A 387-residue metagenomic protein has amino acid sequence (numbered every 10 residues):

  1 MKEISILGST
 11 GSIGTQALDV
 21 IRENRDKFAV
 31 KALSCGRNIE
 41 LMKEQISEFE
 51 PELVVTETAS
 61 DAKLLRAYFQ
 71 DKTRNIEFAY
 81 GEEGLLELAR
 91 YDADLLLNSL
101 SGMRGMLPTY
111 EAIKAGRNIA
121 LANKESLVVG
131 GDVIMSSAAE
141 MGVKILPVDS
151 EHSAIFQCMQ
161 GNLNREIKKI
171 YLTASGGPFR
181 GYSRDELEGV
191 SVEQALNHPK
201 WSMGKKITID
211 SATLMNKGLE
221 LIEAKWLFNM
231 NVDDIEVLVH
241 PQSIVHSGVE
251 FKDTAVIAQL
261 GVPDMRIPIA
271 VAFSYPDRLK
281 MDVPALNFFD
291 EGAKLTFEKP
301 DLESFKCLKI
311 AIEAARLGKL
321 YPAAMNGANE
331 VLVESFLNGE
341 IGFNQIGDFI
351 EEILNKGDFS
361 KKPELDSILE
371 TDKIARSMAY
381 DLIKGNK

Functional and structural regions predicted by a protein language model:
M1-K387: Catalytic, metal-anchored helix/loop core of enzyme active sites in primary metabolism
